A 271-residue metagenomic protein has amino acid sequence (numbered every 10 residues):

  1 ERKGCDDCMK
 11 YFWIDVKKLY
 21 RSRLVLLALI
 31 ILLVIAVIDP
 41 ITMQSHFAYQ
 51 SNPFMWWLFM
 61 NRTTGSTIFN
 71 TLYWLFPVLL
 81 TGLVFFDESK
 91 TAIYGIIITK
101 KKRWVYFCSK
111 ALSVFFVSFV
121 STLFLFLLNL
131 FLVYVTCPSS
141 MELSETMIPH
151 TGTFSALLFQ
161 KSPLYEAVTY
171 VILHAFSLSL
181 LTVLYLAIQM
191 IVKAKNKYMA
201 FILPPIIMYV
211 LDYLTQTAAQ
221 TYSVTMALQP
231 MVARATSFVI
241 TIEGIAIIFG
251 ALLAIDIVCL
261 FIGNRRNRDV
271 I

Functional and structural regions predicted by a protein language model:
K3-L29: Aromatic- and glycine-rich beta-strand/loop motifs that create alpha-glucan
D7, L24, A28, P77 (+2 more regions): Alpha-helical transmembrane segments of multi-pass membrane transporters/translocases
R23-L24, K102-W104, A194-M199: Membrane-helix interface segments
A28-L33, N196-V210: Central hydrophobic cores of alpha-helical transmembrane segments in multi-pass integral membrane proteins
I35-F86, L112-M190, A227-I248: Secretory targeting signals
V84-V120: Helix-loop-helix units of permease transmembrane domains in multi-pass membrane transporters, especially ABC
K193-N196, P204-I206, R265-I271: Short cytosolic juxtamembrane segments of multi-pass membrane proteins
